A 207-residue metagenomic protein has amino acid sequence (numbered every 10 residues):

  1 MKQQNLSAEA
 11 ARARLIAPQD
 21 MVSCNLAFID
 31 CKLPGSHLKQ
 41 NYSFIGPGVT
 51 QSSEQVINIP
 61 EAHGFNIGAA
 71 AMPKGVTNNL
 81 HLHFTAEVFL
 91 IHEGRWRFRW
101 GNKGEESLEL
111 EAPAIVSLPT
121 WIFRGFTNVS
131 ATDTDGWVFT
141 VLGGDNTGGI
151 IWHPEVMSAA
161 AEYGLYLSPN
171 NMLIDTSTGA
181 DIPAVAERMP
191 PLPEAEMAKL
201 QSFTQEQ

Functional and structural regions predicted by a protein language model:
M1-H63, N170-Q207: A short, N-terminal "cap"/entry segment at the start of jelly-roll beta-barrel domains of the cupin/DSBH fold
G46-Q55, N66-H83: Conserved short histidine dyad/triad with adjacent acidic residue
Q55-P60, N78-H83, W100, S107-E109 (+1 more regions): Short histidine-centered beta-strand/loop micro-motifs that create catalytic or ligand/metal-coordination sites
P73-G75, L110-S130, L142-G143: Conserved metal-binding segment of the jelly-roll/cupin
P73-K74, F84-R97, G101: Glycine- and acidic-residue-biased ligand/ion/polar-headgroup-sensing regions
A86, L90, N102-W121: Short acidic-glycine-tyrosine-enriched beta hairpin
R124-A184: A contiguous, mid-protein "functional segment" used to position or interact with cofactors/ions or partner subunits
